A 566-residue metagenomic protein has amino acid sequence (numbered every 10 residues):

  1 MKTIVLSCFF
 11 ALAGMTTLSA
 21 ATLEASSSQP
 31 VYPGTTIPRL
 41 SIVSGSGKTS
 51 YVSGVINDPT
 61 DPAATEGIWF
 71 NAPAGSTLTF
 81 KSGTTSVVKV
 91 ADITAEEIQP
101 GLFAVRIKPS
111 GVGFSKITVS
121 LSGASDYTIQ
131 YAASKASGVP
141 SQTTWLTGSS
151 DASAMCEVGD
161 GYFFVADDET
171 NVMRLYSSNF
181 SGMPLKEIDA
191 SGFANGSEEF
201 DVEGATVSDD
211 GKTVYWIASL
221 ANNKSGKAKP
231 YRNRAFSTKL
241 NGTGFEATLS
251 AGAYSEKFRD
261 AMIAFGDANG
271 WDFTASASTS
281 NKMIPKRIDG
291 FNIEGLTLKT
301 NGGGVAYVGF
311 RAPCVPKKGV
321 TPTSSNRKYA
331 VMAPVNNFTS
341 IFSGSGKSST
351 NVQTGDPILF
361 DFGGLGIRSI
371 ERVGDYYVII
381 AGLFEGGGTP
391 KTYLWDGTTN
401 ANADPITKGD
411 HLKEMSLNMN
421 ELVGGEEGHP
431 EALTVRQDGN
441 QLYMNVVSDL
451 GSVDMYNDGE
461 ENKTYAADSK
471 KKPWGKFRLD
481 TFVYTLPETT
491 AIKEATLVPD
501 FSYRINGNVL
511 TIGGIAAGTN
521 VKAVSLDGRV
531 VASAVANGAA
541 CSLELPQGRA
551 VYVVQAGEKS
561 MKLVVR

Functional and structural regions predicted by a protein language model:
M1-T22: Bacterial Sec-dependent N-terminal signal peptides
A21-T79: Solvent-exposed, low-complexity, repeat-rich "mucin-like" stalks and linkers
E66, G101-V105, A539-L543: Short strand-edge motifs at loop-to-beta-strand transitions and within beta-strands of extracellular beta-rich domains
F70, L102-F114: Extracellular/luminal low-complexity segments enriched in Ser/Thr/Pro
A74-L78, S82-T94, V530: Short, solvent-exposed loop/linker segments at beta-strand-coil boundaries, enriched for Pro/Gly and Ser/Thr
S125-K135, M561-L563: C-terminal edge beta-strand
K135-E488: Sequence/structural signature of beta-propeller domains
K493-R566: C-terminal outer-membrane/trafficking sorting elements
